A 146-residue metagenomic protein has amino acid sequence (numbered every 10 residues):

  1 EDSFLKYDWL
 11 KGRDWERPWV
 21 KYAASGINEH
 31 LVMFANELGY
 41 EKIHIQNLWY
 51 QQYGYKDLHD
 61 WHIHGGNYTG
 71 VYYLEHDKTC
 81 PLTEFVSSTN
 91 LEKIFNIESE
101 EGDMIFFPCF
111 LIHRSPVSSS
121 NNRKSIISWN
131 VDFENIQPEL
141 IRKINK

Functional and structural regions predicted by a protein language model:
E1-Y40, L58: Non-heme Fe(II)/2-oxoglutarate
W15, K143-K146: Short, Lys/Arg-enriched, disordered terminal segments
I43-V117, R123-I126, N130, E134-I144: Catalytic core of non-heme Fe(II) oxygenases with the double-stranded beta-helix
